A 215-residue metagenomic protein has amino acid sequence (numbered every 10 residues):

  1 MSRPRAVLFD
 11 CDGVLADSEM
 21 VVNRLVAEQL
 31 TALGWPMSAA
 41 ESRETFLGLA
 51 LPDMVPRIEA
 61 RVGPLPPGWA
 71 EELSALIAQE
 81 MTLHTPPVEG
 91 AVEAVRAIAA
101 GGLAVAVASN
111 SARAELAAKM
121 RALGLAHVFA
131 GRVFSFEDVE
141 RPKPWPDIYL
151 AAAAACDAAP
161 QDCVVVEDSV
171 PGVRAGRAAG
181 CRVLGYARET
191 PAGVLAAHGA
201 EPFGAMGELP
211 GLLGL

Functional and structural regions predicted by a protein language model:
M1-R5, R96-A99, L103, A112-L215: Asp-based, Mg2+/Mn2+-dependent phosphohydrolase catalytic module
S2-L103: N-terminal helical cap/lid subdomain that shapes the substrate entry/recognition surface in HAD-like hydrolases
A108-N110: Anionic, Ser/Thr-rich low-complexity intrinsically disordered regions
